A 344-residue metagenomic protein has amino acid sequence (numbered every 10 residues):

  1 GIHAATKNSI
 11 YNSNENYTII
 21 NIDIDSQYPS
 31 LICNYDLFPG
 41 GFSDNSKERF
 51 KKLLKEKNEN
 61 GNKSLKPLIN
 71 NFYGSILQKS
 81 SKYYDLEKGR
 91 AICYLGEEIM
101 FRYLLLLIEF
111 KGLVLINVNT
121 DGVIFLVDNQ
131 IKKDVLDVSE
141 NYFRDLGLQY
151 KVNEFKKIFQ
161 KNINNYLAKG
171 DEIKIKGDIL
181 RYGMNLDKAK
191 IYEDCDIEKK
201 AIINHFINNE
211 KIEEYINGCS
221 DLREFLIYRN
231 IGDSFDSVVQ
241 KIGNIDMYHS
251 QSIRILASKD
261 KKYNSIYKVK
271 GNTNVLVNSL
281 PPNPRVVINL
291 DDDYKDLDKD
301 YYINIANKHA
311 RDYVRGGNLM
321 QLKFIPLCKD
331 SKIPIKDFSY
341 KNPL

Functional and structural regions predicted by a protein language model:
G1-F110, L126: Helical catalytic core of nucleic-acid polymerases
Y17, T120, G147: Active-site lining segments that contact anionic ligands and/or coordinate catalytic metals
N62, K132-L344: C-terminal, non-catalytic extensions of nucleic-acid polymerases
G96-M100, I131-L136: Generic alpha-helical secondary structure
F110-K111, L146: Helix C-cap/helix->beta junction micro-motif
V114-N119: Short beta-strand
D121-V127: A generic structural motif
